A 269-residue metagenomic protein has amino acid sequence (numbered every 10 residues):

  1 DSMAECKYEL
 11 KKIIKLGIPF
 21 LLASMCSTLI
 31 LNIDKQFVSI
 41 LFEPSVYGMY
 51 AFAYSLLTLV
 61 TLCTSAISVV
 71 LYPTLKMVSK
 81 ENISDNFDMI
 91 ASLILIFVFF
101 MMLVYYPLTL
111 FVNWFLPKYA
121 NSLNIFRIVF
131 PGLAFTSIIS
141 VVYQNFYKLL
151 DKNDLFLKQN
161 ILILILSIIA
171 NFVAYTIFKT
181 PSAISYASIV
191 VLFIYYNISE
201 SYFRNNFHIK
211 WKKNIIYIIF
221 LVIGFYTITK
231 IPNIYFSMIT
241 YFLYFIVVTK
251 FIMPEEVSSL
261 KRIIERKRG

Functional and structural regions predicted by a protein language model:
D1-L31, V70, T74-S84, N205-Y217 (+2 more regions): Interhelical loop/hinge segments that connect adjacent transmembrane helices in multipass membrane
E5, W211, T227-G269: Membrane-proximal transmembrane or re-entrant/amphipathic helices at the cytosolic face
L16-S45, S55, I168, Y241-I246: Signature of the first transmembrane helix
P19, D34-V38, V46-T64, A91 (+2 more regions): Alpha-helical transmembrane segments of polytopic membrane transporters and translocases
L57-N82, F87-A91, Y143-L149: Helix-loop junctions and terminal segments of transmembrane helices in multi-pass membrane transport/translocation
C63-S68, F87-I138, I165-T176: Alpha-helical transmembrane segments of multi-pass membrane transport and lipid-handling proteins
P131-L162, Y202-F203: Membrane-interface junctions at transmembrane-helix termini in multi-pass inner-membrane proteins
D151-D154, I161-N197, I209, T227-F242: Membrane-interface helix-loop junctions in multi-pass transport and translocation proteins
